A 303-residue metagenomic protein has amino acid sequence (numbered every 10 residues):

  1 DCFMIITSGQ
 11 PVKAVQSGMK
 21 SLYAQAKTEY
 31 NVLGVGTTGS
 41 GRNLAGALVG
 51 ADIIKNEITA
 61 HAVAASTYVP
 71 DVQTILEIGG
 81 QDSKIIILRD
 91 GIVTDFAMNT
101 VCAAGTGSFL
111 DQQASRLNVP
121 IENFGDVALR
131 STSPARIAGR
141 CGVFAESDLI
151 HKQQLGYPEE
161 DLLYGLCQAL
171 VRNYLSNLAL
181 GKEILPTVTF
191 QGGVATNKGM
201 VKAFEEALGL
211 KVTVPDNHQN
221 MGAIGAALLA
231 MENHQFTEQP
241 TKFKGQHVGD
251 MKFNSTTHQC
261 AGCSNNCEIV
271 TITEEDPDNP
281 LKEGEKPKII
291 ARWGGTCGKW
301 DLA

Functional and structural regions predicted by a protein language model:
D1, V72-R89, S133, G262-C263 (+1 more regions): Gly/Thr-rich phosphate-binding beta-strand-loop-beta motif of the actin/hexokinase/Hsp70
D1-K55, K202-D216, H234-V248, T256: N-terminal glycine/serine-rich phosphate-binding loop of ATP-dependent small-molecule kinases, especially carbohydrate
F3-Q10, D90-S133, E232, K288-A303: Glycine-rich phosphate-binding loop plus the immediately following alpha-helix
S21, Q25, L162-L185: Phosphate/ATP-binding catalytic cores across multiple sugar-kinase/actin-like superfamilies, primarily ASKHA
T38-G41, A169, K182-A207, H218-G222: Glycine-rich phosphate-binding loops at beta-strand->alpha-helix junctions
V63, L110-D111, D216-F243: Glycine-rich phosphate-binding/hydrolytic loop that grips phosphoryl groups
K84, E232-A303: Acidic, glycine/GT-rich loop-and beta-edge segments that sit at the periphery of enzyme/chaperone cores
G125-D161, V171: A mobile "lid/hinge" subdomain adjacent to the ATP/sugar-phosphate binding pocket shared across diverse ATP-dependent
